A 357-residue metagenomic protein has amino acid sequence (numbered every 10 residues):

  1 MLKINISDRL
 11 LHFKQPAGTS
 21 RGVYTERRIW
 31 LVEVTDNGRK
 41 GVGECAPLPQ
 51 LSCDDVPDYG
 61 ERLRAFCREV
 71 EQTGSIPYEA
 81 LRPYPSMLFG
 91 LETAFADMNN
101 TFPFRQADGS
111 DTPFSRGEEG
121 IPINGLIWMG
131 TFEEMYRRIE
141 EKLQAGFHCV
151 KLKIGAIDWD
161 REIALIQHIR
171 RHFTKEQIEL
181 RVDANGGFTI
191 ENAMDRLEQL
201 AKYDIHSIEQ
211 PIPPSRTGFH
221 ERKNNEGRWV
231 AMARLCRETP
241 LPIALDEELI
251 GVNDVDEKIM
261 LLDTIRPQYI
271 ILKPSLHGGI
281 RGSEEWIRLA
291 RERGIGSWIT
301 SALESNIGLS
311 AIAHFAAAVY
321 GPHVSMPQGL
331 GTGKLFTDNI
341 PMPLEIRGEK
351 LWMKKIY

Functional and structural regions predicted by a protein language model:
M1-L180, N185-G187, E191-M194, E198-A201 (+1 more regions): N-terminal capping/lid subdomain adjacent to the active-site entrance of alpha/beta enzymes
L2-S7, F13-Q15, G90, I243 (+4 more regions): N-terminal start-of-chain detector that recognizes signal peptides and the immediate post-cleavage beginning
R9-H12, M129, L249, L303 (+1 more regions): Short, solvent-exposed coil/turn elements at secondary-structure transition points
R39, C67, G74-P77, Q268 (+2 more regions): A short pocket-lining beta-strand/turn micro-motif at the edge of beta-sheets
C45, Q210, L330: Active-site donor-binding loop signature of nucleotide-sugar glycosyltransferases
G60, P103, P113-F114, T300-Y357: Active-site pocket-lining/capping segments in soluble small-molecule metabolic enzymes
I157-S310, H314-A316, L335-R347: Catalytic core of soluble alpha/beta enzymes
